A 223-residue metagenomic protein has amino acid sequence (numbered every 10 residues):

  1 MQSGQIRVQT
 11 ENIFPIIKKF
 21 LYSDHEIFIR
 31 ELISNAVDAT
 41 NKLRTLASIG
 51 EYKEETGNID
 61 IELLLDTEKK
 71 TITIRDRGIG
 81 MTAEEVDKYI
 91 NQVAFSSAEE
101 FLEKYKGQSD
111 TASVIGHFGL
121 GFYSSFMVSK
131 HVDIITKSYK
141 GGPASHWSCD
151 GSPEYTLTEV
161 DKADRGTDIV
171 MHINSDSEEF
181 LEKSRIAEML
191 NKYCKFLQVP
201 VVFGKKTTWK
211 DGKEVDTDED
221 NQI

Functional and structural regions predicted by a protein language model:
M1-S175, E179-F180, E188, K195 (+1 more regions): GHKL (Bergerat-fold) ATPase N-terminal catalytic module, capturing the glycine-rich phosphate-binding loop and acidic
S184, V199, G212-I223: GHKL/Histidine-kinase-like ATPase module
Q198-W209: A short amphipathic beta-strand at an alpha->beta junction
